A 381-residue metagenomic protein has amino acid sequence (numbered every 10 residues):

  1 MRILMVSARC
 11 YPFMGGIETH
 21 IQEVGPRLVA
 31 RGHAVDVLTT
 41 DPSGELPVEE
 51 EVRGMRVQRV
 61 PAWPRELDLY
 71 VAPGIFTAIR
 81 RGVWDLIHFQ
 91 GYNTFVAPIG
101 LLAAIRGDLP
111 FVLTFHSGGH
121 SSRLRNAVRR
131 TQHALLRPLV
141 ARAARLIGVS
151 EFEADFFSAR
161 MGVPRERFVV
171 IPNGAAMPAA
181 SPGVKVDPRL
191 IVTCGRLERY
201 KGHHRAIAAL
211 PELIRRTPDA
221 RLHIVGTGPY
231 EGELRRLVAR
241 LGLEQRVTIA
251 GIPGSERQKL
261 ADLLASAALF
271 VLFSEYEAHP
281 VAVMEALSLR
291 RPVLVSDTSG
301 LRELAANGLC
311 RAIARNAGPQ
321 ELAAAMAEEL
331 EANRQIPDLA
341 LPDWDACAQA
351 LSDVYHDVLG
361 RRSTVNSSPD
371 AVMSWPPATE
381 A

Functional and structural regions predicted by a protein language model:
P110, G119-L139, M177: Nucleotide-sugar donor phosphate/pyrophosphate-binding loop at the beta->alpha transition of glycosyltransferases
F152, G174: Carbohydrate-associated surface elements
G183-L210, H223: Conserved donor-binding/catalytic core segment of Leloir-type glycosyltransferases
R235-G254: Nucleotide-activated donor-binding/catalytic signature segment of Leloir-type glycosyltransferases, i.e., the conserved
E275: Aromatic "clamp/platform" in nucleotide-sugar-dependent glycosyltransferases that forms part of the donor/acceptor
P292-V295: Short hydrophobic beta-strand element within catalytic cores of glycosyltransferases and related nucleotide-activated
N307-P319, A327-E331: Conserved acidic donor-binding segment of nucleotide-sugar-dependent glycosyltransferases
E331-S363: A charged, aromatic-enriched C-terminal amphipathic alpha-helix characteristic of glycosyltransferases across folds
